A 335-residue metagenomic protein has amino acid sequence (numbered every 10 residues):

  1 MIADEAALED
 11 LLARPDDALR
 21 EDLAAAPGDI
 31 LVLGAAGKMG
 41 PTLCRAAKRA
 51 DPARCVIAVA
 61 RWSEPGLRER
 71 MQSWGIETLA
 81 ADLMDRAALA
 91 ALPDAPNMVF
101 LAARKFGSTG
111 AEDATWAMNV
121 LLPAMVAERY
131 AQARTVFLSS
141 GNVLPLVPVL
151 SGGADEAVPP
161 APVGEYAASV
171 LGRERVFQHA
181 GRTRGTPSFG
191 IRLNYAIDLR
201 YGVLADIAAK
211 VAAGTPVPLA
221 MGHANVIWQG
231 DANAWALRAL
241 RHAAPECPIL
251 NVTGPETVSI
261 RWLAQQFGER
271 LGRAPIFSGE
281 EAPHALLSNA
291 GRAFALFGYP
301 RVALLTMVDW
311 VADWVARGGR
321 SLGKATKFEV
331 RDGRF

Functional and structural regions predicted by a protein language model:
I2-L23, L304-F335: Amphipathic terminal alpha-helices
D29, N97-L101, K105, L121-E165: Conserved Rossmann-fold NAD(P)-dependent oxidoreductase catalytic core, especially the SDR/UDP-sugar
D29-K48: N-terminal Rossmann NAD(P)H-binding glycine-rich loop of SDR-like oxidoreductase domains
P41, P65, R70-M118: NAD(P)H-binding glycine-rich loop region in Rossmannoid oxidoreductase-like domains and their noncatalytic homologs
D113-A117, L121-L122, V143, V147-I191: Catalytic helix-loop patch of NAD(P)-dependent Rossmann-fold dehydrogenases
M118-V126, R134, G172-R173, W228-D231: Conserved cofactor-binding/catalytic machinery of classical short-chain dehydrogenase/reductase
V163, L171-N225, Q229-D231, F267: NAD(P)-dependent short-chain dehydrogenase/reductase
T215, G222, W235-R292, V330-G333: Mid/C-terminal beta-alpha module of Rossmann-like enzyme folds, strongest in SDR-family dehydrogenases/epimerases
